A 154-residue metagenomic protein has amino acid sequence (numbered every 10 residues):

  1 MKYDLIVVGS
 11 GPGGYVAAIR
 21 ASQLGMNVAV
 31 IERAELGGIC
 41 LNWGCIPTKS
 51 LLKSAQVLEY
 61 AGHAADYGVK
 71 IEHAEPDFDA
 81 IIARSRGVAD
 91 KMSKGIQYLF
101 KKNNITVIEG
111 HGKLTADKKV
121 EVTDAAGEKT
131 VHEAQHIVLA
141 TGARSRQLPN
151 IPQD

Functional and structural regions predicted by a protein language model:
M1-G11: Beta1/beta-strand and adjacent pyrophosphate-binding region of the FAD-binding site in flavoprotein oxidoreductases
M1-K2, I19-M26, I31-D154: Glycine-rich flavin
G14: N-terminal Rossmann-fold NAD(P) dinucleotide-binding loop
